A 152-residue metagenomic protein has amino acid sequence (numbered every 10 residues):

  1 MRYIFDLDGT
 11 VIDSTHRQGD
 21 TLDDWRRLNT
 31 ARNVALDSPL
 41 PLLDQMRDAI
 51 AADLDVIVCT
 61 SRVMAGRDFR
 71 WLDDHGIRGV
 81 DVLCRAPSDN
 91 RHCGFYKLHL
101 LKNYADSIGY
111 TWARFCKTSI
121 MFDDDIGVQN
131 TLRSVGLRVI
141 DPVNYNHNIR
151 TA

Functional and structural regions predicted by a protein language model:
M1-R91: Alpha-helical substrate-recognition element adjacent to the catalytic core
P39-L43, K97, D125: Amphipathic coiled-coil/heptad-repeat helices and related helical stalk/stem segments that mediate oligomerization
A51-D53, T111-K117: Short helix-terminating capping/connector loops at secondary-structure junctions
F69-G76, Y104, N130-G136: Short, aromatic/basic amphipathic alpha-helical patches
L72, H92-G109: Short loop-to-alpha-helix "cap/lid" segments that border enzyme active sites across diverse enzyme classes
N90-F95, N148-A152: Short, charged, surface-exposed secondary-structure boundary motifs
C116-A152: Acidic, Mg2+-coordinating phosphoryl-transfer loop and its flanking beta/alpha structural elements, shared across
